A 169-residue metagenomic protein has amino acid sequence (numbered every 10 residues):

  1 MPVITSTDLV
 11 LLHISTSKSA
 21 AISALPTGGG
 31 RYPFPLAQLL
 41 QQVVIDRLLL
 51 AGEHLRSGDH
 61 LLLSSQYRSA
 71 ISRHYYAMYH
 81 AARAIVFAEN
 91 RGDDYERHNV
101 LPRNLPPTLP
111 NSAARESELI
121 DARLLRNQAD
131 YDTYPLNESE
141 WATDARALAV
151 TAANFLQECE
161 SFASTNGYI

Functional and structural regions predicted by a protein language model:
M1-I169: Terminal alpha-helical segments
